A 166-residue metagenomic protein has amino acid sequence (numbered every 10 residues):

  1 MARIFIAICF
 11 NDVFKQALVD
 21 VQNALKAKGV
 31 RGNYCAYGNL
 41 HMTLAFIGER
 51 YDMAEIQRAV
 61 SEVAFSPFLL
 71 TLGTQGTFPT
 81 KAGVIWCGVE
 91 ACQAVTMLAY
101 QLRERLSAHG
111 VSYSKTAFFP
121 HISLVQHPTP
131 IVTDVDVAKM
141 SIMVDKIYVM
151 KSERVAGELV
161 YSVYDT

Functional and structural regions predicted by a protein language model:
M1-T166: Histidine-dependent nucleotide/RNA phosphoesterase domain, centered on the 2H-phosphoesterase fold with its duplicated
